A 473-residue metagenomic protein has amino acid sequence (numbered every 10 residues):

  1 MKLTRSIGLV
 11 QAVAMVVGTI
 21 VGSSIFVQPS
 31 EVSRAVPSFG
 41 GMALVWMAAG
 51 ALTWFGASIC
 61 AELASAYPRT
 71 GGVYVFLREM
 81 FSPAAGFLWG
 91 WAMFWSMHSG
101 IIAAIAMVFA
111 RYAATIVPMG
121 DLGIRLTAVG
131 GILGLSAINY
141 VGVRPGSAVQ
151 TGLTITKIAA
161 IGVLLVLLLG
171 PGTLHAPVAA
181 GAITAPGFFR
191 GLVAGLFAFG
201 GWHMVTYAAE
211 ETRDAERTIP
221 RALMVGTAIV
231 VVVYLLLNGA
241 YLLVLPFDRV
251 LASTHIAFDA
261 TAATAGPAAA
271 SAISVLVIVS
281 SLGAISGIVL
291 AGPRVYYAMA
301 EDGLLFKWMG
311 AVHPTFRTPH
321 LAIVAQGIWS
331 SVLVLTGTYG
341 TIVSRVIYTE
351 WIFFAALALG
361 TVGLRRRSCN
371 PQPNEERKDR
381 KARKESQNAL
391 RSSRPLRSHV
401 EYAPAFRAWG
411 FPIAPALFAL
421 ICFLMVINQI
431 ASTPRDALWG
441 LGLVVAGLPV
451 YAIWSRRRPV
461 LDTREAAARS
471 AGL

Functional and structural regions predicted by a protein language model:
M1-S30, R34-F39, T53-S58, T70 (+5 more regions): Membrane-interface "cap" regions at the ends of multi-pass membrane proteins
M1-T4, F39-A43, G120-G123, T151-V275 (+1 more regions): Helix-loop-helix junctions that connect adjacent transmembrane segments in multi-pass membrane transporters
E31-R34, L44, T53-I132, S136-Y140 (+5 more regions): Hydrophobic transmembrane alpha-helices that form the core helical bundles of multi-pass secondary transporters
Y74-E79, A106-T127, A209-E216, R221-I229 (+3 more regions): Helix-loop-helix connectors at the membrane interface of multi-pass transporters/channels
V75-F76, S82, A114-M119, A222-V289 (+2 more regions): TM-loop-TM module centered on a large, flexible mid-protein loop between adjacent transmembrane helices in multi-pass
G123-P171, A182-I183, L223-M224, V346-L357 (+2 more regions): Membrane-interface loop-to-helix entry segments
V149, W308-H320, F354-N370, V400-D436 (+1 more regions): C-terminal membrane-solvent junction of multi-pass transporters and transport-like membrane proteins
T349, G410-L473: A generic transmembrane alpha-helix motif of multi-pass inner-membrane proteins
